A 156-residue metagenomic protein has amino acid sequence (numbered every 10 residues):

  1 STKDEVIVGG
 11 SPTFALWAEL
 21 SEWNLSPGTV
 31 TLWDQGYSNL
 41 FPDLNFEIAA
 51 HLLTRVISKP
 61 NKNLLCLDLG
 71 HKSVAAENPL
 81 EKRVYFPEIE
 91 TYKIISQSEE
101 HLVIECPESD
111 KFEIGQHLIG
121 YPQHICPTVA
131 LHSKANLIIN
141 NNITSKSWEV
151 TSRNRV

Functional and structural regions predicted by a protein language model:
S1-V156: Active-site anion/phosphate-binding pocket segments in diverse small-molecule metabolic enzymes
